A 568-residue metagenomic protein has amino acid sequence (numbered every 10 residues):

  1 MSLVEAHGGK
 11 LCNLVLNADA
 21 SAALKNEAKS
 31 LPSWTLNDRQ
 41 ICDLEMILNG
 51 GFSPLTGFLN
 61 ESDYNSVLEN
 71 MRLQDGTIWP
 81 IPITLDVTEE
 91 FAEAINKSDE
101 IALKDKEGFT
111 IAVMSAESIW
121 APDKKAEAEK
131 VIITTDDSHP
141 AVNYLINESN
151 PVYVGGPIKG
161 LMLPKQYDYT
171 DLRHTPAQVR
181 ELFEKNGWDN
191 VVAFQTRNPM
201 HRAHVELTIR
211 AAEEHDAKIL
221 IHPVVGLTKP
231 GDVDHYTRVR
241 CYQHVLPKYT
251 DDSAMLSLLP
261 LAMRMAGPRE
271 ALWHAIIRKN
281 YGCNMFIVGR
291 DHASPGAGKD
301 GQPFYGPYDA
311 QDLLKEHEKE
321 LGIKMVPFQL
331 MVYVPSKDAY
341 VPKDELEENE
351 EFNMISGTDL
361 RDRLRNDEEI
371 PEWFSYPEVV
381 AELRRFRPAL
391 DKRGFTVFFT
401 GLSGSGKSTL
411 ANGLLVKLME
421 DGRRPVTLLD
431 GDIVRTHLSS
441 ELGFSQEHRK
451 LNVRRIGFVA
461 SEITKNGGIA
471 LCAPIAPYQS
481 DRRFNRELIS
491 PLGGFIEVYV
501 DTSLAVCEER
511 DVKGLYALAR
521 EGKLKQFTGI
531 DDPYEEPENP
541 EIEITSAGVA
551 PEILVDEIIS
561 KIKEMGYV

Functional and structural regions predicted by a protein language model:
M1-D391: Active-site cores that bind ATP or allylic diphosphates and position pyrophosphate for catalysis
S66, N186, E316, I323-Y333 (+3 more regions): Glycine-rich phosphate-binding loop of ATP-dependent small-molecule kinases
